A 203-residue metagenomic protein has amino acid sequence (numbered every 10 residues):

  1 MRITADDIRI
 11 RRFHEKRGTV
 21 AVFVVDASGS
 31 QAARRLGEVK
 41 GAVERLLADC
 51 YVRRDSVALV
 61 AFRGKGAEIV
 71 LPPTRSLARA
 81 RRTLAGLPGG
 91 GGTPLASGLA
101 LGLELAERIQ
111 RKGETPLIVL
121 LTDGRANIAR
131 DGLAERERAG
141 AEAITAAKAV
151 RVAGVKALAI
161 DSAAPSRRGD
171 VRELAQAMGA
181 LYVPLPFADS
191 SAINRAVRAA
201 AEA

Functional and structural regions predicted by a protein language model:
M1-V22, S30-G37, D49-D55, A67: Acidic, polar low-complexity linker/tail segments
R11-H14, D49, L59, P72 (+1 more regions): Replace "in large, NTP-powered and nucleic-acid-processing enzymes" with "in large, NTP-powered factors and other
F23-S28, L59, G98, G102 (+3 more regions): DG-centered beta-turn motif at the end of beta-strands
G29-G37, V70, G92-T93, E137: Ordered, soluble secondary-structure elements with a strong preference for glycine-centered loop motifs and nearby
R35-D49, T74-A78, G98-L103: Conserved mixed alpha/beta catalytic, RNA-binding, or beta-rich assembly cores of soluble enzyme, regulatory
S76-P116, I160-S166: Von Willebrand factor
R125-A177, V183: VWA/integrin I-like adhesion module and closely mimicked acidic/polar interface patches used
L174-A203: C-terminal helix of von Willebrand factor
